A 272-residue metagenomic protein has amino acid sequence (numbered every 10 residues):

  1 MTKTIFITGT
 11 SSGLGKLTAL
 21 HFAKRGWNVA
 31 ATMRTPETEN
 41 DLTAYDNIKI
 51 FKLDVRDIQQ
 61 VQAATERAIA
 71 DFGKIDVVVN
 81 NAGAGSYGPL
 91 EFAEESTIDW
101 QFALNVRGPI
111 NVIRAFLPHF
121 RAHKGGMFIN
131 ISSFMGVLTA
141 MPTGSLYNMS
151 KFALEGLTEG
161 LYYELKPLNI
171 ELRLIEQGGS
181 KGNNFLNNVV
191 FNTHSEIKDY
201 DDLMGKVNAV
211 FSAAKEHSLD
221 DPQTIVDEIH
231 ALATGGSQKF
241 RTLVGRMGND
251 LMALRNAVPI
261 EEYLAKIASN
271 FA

Functional and structural regions predicted by a protein language model:
S11-S12: Conserved glycine-rich cofactor-binding loop
L53-A63, E95: The beta1-alpha1 cofactor-binding region of Rossmann-like NAD(H)/NADP(H)-dependent oxidoreductases
R67-N80, S86: A glycine-rich helix->loop->beta "capping" turn within Rossmann-like NAD(P)(H)-dependent oxidoreductase domains
P89-L90, T97-W100: Substrate-binding pocket helix/loop in short-chain dehydrogenase/reductase
I113, S150: Active-site helix of classical SDR
S133: Residue(s) in the substrate-gating loop at a strand-loop-helix junction that position the organic substrate next
L168-A213: C-terminal beta-strand-loop-alpha-helix "lid" module of Rossmann-like NAD(P)-dependent dehydrogenases
